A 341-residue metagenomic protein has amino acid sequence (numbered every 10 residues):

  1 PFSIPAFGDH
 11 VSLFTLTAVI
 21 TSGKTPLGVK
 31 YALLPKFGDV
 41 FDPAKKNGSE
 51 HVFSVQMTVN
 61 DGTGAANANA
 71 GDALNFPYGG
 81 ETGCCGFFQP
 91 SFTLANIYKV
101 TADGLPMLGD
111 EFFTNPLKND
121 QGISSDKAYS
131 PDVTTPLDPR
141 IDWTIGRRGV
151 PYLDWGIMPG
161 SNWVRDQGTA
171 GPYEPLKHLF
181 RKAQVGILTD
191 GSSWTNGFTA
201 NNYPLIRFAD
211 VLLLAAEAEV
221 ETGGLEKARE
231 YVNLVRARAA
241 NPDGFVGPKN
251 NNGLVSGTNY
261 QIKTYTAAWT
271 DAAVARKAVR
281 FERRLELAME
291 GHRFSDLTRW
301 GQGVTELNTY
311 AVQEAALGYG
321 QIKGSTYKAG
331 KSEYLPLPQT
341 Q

Functional and structural regions predicted by a protein language model:
P1, G80-P90: The feature captures the catalytic groove of carbohydrate-active enzymes
P1-F76, L105-M107, T114-Q341: Acidic/polar-rich alpha-helix caps and helix-coil junctions
V100: Acidic/His-rich, divalent-metal-binding segments that scaffold phosphate/diphosphate chemistry
